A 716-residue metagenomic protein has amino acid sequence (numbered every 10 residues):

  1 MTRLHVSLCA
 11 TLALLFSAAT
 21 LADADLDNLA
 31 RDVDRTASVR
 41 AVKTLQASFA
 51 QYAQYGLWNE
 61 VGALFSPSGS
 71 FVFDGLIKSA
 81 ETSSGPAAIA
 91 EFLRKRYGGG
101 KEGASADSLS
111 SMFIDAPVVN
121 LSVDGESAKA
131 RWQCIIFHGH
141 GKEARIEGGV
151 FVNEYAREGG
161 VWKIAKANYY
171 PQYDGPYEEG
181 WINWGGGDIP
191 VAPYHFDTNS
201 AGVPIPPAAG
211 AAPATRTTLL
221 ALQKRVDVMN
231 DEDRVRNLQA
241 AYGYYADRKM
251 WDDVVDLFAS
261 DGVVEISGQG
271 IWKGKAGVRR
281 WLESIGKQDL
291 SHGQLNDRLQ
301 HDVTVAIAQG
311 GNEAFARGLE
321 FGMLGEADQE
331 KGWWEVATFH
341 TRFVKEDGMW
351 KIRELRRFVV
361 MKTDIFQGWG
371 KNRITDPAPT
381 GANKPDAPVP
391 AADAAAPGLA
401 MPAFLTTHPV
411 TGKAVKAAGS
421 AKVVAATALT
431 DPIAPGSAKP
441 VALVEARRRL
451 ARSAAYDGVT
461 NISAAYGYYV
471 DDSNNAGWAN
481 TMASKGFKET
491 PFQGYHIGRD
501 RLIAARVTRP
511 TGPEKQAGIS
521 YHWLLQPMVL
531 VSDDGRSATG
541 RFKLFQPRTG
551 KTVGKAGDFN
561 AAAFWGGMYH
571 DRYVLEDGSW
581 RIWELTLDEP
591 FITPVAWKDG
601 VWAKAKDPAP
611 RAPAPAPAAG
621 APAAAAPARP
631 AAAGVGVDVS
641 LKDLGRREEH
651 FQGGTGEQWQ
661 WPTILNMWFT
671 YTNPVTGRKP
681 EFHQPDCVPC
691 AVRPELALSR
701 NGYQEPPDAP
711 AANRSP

Functional and structural regions predicted by a protein language model:
M1-L8: Bacterial N-terminal signal peptides that target proteins for export
S17-A19: N-terminal signal peptide c-region/cleavage motif recognized by signal peptidases
A22-Q51, Y55-N59, A63, F196-Y244 (+4 more regions): Short, low-complexity N-terminal intrinsically disordered segments enriched in polar/charged residues
W58-Q133, W251-G322, N475-G550: A solvent-exposed, acidic/Ser-Thr-rich amphipathic alpha-helical stretch
M112-I114, I146-F151, R298-Q300, W334-F339 (+2 more regions): Short, surface-exposed coil-to-beta transition loops
S127-K129, G148-I189, H195, E313-F315 (+7 more regions): Short beta-strand edge/turn micro-motifs at domain boundaries
I136-E147, D174, M323-W333, K362 (+3 more regions): Short, cysteine-centered beta-strand-loop-beta hairpins and adjacent loop/turn segments enriched in charged/polar
Q172-D174, E179-T217, V360-K362, W369-I433 (+3 more regions): A hydrophobic membrane-anchoring alpha-helix module
